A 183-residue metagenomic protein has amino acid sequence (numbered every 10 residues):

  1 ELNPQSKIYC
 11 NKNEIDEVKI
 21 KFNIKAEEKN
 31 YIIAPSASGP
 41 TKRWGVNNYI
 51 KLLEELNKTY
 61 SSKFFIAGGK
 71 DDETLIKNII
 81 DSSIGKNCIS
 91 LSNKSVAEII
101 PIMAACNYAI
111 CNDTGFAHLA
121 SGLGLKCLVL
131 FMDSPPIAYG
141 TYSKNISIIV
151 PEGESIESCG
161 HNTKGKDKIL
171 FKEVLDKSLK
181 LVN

Functional and structural regions predicted by a protein language model:
E1-K42, V46: Mid-sequence helix-capping/hinge segment at a functional interface
E1-L2, N30-I33, N78, E152-S158: Short, basic/glycine-rich phosphate-binding loops at helix/coil junctions that contact nucleotide phosphates
C10-K12, V96-I99, G153-S158: A short acidic, often aromatic-flanked loop/helix-cap motif at beta-alpha or helix-coil junctions that lines enzyme
A37-S38, D71, S134-P135: Short, glycine/serine-rich, charged loops/turns that create anion-binding and catalytic segments at active sites
G45-M132: Donor-binding and catalytic core of enzymes assembling or modifying cell-surface/extracellular glycoconjugates
S90, H118-N183: Nucleotide-sugar donor-binding patch of glycosyltransferase catalytic domains
